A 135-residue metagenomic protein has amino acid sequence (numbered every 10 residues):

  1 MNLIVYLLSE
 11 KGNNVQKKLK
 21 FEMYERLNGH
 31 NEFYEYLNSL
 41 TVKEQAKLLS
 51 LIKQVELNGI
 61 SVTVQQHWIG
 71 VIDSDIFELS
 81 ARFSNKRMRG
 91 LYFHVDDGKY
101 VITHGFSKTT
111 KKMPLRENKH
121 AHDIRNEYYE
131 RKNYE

Functional and structural regions predicted by a protein language model:
M1-R87, D96-K99, K108-E135: Basic, Lys/Arg-enriched alpha-helical interface segments
T103: Conserved catalytic cores of phosphodiester-cleaving nucleases, focusing on short active-site segments
